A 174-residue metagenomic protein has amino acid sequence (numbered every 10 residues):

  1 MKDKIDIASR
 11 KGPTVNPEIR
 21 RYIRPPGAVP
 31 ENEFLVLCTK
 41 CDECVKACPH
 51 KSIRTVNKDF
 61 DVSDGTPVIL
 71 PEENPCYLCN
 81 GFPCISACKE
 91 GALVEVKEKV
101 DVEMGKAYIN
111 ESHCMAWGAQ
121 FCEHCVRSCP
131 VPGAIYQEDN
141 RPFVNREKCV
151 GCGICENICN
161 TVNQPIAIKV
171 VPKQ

Functional and structural regions predicted by a protein language model:
M1-Q174: Non-ligating segments of multi-cofactor redox enzymes
